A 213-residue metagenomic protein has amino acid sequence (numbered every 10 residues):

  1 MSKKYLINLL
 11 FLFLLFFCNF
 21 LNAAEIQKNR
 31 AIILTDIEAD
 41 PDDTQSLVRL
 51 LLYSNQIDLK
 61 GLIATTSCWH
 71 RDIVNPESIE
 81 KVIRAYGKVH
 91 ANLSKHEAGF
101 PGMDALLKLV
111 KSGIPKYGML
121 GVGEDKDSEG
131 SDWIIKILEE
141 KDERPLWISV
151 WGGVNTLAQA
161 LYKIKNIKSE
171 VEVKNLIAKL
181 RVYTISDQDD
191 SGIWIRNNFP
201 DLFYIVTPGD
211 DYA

Functional and structural regions predicted by a protein language model:
M1-Y5: Positively charged n-region of N-terminal signal peptides that target proteins for export
N8-N19: Bacterial N-terminal signal peptides
A23-A213: N-terminal acidic, glycine/proline-rich low-complexity segments
